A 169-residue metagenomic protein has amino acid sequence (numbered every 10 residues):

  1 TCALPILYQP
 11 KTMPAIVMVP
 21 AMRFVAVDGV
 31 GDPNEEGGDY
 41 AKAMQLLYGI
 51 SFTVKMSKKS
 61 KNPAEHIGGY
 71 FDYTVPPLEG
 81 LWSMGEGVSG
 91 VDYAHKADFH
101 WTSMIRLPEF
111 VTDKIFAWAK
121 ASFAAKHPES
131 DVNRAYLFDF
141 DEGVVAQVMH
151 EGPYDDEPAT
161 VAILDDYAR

Functional and structural regions predicted by a protein language model:
C2-L4: Short, small-residue-biased leader/transition segments that mark boundaries at the very start of proteins
L7: Basic, Lys/Arg-rich alpha-helical nucleic-acid-recognition elements, primarily the DNA-binding modules of transcription
P10-M18, D28-H100, M104-I105: Active-site loop/lid in soluble adenylation, ligation, and acyl-transfer enzymes
A15-V17, R23-D28, F138, V145-E151: Short amphipathic
F24, D98-T102, V132, V145: Broad gene-expression machinery/nucleic-acid interaction feature
V30-E36, L107-V111, V144, E151-D156: A generic structural motif
G38-V54, F123-A124, D156-R169: Long, well-ordered alpha-helical scaffolding segments within enzyme catalytic domains, especially pronounced
K114-I163: A mid-sequence, solvent-exposed acidic-amphipathic segment
